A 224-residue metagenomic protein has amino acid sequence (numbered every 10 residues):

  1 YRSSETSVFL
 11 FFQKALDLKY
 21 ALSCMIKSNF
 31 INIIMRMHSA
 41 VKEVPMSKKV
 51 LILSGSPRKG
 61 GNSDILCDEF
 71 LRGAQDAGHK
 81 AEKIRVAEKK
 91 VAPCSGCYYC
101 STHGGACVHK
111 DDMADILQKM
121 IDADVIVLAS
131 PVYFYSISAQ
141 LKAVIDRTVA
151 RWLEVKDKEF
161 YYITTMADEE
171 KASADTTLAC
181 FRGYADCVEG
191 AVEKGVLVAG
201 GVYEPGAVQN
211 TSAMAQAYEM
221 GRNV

Functional and structural regions predicted by a protein language model:
S3-S4, A15: Cationic, amphipathic, low-complexity segments that mediate targeting or membrane/lipid association
S7-Q13: Hydrophobic alpha-helical signal peptides and transmembrane signal-/tail-anchor segments that drive secretory-pathway
M25-A129, Y135-R151, V192, G206-V224: N-terminal beta1-alpha1-beta2 submodule of the flavodoxin-like/Rossmannoid cofactor-binding fold
G55, V86, T164-A167, A199: Cofactor-binding loop segments of dinucleotide-utilizing enzymes, especially the Rossmann-like FAD- and NAD(P)+-binding
V132-F134, A167-D168: Short glycine-rich anion-binding loops that position phosphate/pyrophosphate groups of nucleotides and phosphorylated
A139-Q140, W152-G195: Short, glycine-/small-residue-rich phosphate/pyrophosphate-handling segment
G195-P205: Short helix/strand-capping connector loops at secondary-structure junctions
